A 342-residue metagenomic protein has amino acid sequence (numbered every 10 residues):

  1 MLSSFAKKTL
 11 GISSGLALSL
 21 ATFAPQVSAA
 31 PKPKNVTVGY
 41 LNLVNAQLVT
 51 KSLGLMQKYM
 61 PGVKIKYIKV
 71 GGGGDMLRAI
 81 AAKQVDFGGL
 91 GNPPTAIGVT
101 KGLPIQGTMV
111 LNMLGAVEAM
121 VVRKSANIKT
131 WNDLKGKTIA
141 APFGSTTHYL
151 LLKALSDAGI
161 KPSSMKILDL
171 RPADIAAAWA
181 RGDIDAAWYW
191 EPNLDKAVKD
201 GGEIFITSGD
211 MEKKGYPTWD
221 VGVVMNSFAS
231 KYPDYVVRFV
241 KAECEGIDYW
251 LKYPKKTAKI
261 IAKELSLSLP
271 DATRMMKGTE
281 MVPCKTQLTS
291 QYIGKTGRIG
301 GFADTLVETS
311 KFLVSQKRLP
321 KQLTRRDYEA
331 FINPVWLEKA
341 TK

Functional and structural regions predicted by a protein language model:
M1-S13: Bacterial N-terminal signal peptides that target proteins for export
L18-V27: C-terminal segment of classical bacterial N-terminal signal peptides
A30-K161, K166-P172, D185-E191, D195 (+1 more regions): Short, glycine-/small- and polar/acidic-enriched structural segments that line small-molecule recognition paths
G54-G62, D210-G215, C284-G301: Short, solvent-exposed loop/beta-turn-alpha elements that line the ligand-binding surface or hinge of extracytoplasmic
Y59, A79, K83, I97 (+11 more regions): Structured segments of extracytoplasmic/periplasmic soluble domains in secreted or envelope-associated proteins
P93, L168, D174-L265, P270: Pocket-lining segment of extracytoplasmic ligand-binding domains
K231-R318: Secondary-structure end/capping motifs
T305-K342: Conserved C-terminal helix/tail region of periplasmic/extracytoplasmic solute-binding proteins
